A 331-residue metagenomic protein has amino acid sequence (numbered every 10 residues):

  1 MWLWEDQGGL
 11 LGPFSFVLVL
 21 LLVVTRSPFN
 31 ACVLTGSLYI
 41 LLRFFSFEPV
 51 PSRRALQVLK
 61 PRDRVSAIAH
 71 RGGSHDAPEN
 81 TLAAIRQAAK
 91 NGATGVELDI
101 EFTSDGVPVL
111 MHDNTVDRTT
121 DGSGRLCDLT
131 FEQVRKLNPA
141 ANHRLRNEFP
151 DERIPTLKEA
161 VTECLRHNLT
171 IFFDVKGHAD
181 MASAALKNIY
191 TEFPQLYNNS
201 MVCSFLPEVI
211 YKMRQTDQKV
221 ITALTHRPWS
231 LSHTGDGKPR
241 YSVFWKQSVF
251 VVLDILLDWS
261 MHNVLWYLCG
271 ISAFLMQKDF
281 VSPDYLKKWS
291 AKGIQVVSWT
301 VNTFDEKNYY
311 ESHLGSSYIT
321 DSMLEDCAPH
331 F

Functional and structural regions predicted by a protein language model:
M1-F331: Phosphate-group recognition and catalysis centered on beta-loop-alpha active-site segments
